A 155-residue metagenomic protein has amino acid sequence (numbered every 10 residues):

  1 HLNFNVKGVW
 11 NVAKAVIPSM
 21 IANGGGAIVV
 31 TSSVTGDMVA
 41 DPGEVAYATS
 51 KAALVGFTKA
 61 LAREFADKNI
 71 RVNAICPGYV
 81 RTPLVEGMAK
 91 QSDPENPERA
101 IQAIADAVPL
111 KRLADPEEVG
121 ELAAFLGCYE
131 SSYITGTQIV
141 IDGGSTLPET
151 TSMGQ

Functional and structural regions predicted by a protein language model:
A13, S50, T58: Active-site helix of classical SDR
P18, R63-D67, S132: Alpha-helical segment proximal to the catalytic Tyr-Lys
S33: Residue(s) in the substrate-gating loop at a strand-loop-helix junction that position the organic substrate next
V39-A48, A60, M88: Active-site loop-to-helix junction immediately N-terminal to the catalytic Tyr of the SDR YXXXK motif in Rossmann-fold
A74, N96-E130, I134, I141-G143: C-terminal helical subdomain
P77-G87, Q91: Short, flexible catalytic-loop segment of classical short-chain dehydrogenase/reductase
T135-Q155: Short C-terminal tail/terminal secondary-structure segment of NAD(P)H-dependent dehydrogenase/reductase domains
